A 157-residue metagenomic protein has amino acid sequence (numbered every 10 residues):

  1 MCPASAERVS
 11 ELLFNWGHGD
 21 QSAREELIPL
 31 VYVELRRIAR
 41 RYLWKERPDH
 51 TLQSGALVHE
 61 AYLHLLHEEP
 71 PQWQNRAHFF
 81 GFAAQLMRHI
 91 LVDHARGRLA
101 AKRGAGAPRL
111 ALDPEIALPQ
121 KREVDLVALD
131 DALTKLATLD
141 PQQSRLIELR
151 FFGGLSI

Functional and structural regions predicted by a protein language model:
P3, H18-L27, R37-V58: Short, charged helix-capping/linker segments at alpha-helix termini
W16, R150-F151: Short helix-to-turn junction characteristic of helix-turn-helix DNA-binding domains, especially the helix
G17-H18, R41-P48, E60-F79: Sigma70-family region 2
Y32-R36, G55-L63, R76-R96: Σ70-family region 2.3-2.4 aromatic/basic alpha-helix that recognizes the −10 promoter and nucleates DNA melting
R41-W44, R88-A107: Arg/Lys-rich amphipathic alpha helix in sigma70-family domain 2
P70, A111-A137: Acidic, proline/glycine-rich intrinsically disordered inter-domain spacer in sigma factors
L146-I147: A short pre-motif secondary-structure segment
G153-I157: Helix-turn-helix DNA-binding module
